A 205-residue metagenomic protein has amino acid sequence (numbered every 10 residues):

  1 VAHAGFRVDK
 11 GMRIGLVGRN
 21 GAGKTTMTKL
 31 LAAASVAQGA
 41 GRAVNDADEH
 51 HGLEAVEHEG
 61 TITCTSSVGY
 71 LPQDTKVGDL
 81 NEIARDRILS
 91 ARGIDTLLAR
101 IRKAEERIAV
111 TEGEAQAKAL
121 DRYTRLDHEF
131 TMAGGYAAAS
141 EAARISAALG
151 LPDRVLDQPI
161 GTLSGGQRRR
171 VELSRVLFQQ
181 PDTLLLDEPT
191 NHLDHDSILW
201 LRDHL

Functional and structural regions predicted by a protein language model:
V1-L205: ABC ATP-binding cassette signature C-motif
